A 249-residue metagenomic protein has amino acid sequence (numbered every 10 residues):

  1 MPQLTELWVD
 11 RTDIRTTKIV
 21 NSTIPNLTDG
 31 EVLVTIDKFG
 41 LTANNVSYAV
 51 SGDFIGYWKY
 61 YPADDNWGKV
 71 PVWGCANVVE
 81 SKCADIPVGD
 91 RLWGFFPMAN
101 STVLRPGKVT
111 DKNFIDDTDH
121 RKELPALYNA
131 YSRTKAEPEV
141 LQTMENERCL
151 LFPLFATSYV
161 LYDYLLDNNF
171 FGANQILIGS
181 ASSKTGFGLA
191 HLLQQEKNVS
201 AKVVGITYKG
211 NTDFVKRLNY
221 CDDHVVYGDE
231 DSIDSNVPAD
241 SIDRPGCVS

Functional and structural regions predicted by a protein language model:
T12-T23: Short glycine/threonine/proline-enriched tight-turn/helix- or strand-capping micro-motif at secondary-structure
P25-F39, D53-V103, K108: Glycine-rich beta-strand-centered segment in the early N-terminal region that forms part of a ligand/cofactor-binding
Y48-K69, D116-A136: Aromatic- and Gly/Pro-rich amphipathic surface segment
F95-Q175: NAD(P)H dinucleotide-binding glycine-rich loop of Rossmann-like/cofactor-binding domains, especially the beta1-alpha1
I176-S180: Conserved N-terminal Rossmann-fold NAD(P)-binding element of oxidoreductases
G186-F187: N-terminal Rossmann-fold NAD(P) dinucleotide-binding loop
L193: Aromatic pocket-lining residues of Rossmann-like dinucleotide-binding sites
E196-S249: Adenosine-nucleotide cofactor-binding segment
